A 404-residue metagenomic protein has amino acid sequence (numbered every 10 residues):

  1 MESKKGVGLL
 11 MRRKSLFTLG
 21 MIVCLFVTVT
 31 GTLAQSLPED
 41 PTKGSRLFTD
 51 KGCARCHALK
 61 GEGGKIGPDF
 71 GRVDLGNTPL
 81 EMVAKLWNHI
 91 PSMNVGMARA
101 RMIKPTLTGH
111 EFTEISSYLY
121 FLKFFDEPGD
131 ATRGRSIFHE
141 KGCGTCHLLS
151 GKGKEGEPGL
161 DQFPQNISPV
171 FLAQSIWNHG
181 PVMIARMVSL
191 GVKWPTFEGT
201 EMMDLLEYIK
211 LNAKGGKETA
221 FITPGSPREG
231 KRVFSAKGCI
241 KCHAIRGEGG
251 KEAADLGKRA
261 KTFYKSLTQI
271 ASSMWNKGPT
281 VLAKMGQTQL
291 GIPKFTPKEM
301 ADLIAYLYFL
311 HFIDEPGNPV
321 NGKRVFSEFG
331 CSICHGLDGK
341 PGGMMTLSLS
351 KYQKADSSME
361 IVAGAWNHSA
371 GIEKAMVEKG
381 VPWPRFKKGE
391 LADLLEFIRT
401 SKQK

Functional and structural regions predicted by a protein language model:
M1-S15: N-terminal secretory signal peptides that target proteins for export/translocation
L19-T28: Bacterial N-terminal signal peptides
T32-T49, E114-H139, E207-S235, A301-S327 (+1 more regions): Electrostatic cytochrome c docking/interface patches
T49-R55, K60, E111, H139-T145 (+8 more regions): Short pre-active-site segment immediately N-terminal to redox-active cysteine/selenocysteine motifs in thiol-based
H57, Y120, H147, I209-A213 (+4 more regions): Protein kinase-like catalytic domain
A58-I90, T145-G180, K231-R232, K241-G278 (+2 more regions): Gly/Gly-Pro-rich "capping" loops immediately C-terminal to redox-active cysteine motifs in periplasmic/lumenal
G64-D74, W87-F112, E155-F163, W177-M202 (+4 more regions): Axial heme c-ligation environment in periplasmic c-type cytochrome domains
